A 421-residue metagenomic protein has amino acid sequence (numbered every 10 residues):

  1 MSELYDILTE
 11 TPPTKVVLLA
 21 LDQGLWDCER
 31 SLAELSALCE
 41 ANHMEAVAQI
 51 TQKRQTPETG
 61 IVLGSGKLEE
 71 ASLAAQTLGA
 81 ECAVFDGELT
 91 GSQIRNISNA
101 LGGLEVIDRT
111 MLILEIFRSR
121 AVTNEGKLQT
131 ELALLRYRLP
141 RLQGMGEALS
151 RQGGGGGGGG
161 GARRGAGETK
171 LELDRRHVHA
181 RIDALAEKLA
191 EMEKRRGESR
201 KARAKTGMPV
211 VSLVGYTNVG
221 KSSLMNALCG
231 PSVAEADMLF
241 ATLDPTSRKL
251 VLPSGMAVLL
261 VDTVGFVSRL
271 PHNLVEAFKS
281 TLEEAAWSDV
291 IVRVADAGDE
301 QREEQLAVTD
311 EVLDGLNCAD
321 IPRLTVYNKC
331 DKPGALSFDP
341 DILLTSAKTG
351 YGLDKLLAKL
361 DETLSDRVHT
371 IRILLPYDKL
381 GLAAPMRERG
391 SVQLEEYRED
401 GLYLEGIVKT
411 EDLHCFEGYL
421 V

Functional and structural regions predicted by a protein language model:
M1-L114: N-terminal accessory targeting/assembly segments
M1-L18, P140-V219, M225-N226, G230 (+3 more regions): C-terminal-of-GTPase-core extension/linker across diverse P-loop GTPases
S2-L4, R196, A202-P209, A227-L259 (+3 more regions): Switch I (effector-binding) loop of TRAFAC-class P-loop GTPase G-domains
Y5-D6, R30-E40, S72-T77, G87-L104 (+2 more regions): Conserved C-terminal guanine-recognition region of P-loop GTPase G domains, centered on the G4
L18-D22, Q49-Q52, V84-D86, V292-D296 (+3 more regions): Conserved beta-strand segments of the P-loop GTPase G domain that flank and frequently precede/overlap
D22-D27, T56-I61, R120-G126, K170 (+4 more regions): Flexible beta-alpha connector loops of hexameric P-loop NTPases
T110-L114, L239-F240, A347-T349: Short, acidic/turn-prone active-site loops that include or flank metal/cofactor- and phosphate-binding residues
M111-T130: Short alpha-helix plus adjacent loop in nuclease-associated cores
